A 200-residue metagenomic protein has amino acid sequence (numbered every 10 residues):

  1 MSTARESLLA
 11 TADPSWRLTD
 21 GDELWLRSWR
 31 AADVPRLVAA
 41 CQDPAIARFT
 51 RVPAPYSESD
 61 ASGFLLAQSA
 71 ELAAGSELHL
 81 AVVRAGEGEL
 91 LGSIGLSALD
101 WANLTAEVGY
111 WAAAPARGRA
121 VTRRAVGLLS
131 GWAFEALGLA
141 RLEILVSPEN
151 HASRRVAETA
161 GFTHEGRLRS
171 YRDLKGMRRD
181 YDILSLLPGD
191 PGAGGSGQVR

Functional and structural regions predicted by a protein language model:
M1-P44, H79, V83-R200: Acyl-donor (CoA/ACP) binding surface of acyl/acetyltransferases
C41, T50, L72-A73: Hydrophobic residues in alpha-helical segments
A45-A67, L78-L80: Conserved GNAT-fold acetyl-CoA-binding loop/helix
A67-Q68, W132: A generic secondary-structure signal
Q68-S69, G118: Short helix-to-loop capping/linker segments positioned immediately adjacent to catalytic or ligand/cofactor-binding
A70-G75, F162: Short loop/turn motifs at secondary-structure junctions and domain boundaries
